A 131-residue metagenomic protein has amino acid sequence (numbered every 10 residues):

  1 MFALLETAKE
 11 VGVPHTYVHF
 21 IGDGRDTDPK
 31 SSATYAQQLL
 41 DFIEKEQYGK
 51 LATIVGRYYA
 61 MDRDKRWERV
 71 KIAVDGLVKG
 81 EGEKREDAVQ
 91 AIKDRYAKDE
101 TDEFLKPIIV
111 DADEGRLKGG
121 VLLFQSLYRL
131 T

Functional and structural regions predicted by a protein language model:
M1-E6, V11-Q38: Active-site histidine-anchored catalytic micro-motif
V13, K45-E46: Short, well-ordered coil/turn elements that cap or connect secondary structure elements
H15-Y17, K50, G120-L123: Beta-sheet entry/capping signal
H19, A52, I109: Residues in well-ordered beta-strands of folded domains
I21-G24, I54-G56, Y128: An acidic- and aromatic-residue-enriched active-site/binding cleft used to recognize and process polar
D28-F42, Y48-E81, Y96-A97: Internal gly/pro-rich beta-alpha loop/helix module that stabilizes soluble enzyme cofactors or their anionic handles
E46, K65-T131: Hard-cation-handling environments
